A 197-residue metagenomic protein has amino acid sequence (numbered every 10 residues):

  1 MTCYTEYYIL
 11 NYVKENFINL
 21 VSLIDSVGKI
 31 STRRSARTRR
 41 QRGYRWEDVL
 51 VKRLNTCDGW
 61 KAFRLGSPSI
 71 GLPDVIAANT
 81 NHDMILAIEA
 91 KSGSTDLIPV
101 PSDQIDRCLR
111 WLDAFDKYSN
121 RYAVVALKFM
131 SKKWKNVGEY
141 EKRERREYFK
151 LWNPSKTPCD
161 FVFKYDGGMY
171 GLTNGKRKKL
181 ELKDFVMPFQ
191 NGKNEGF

Functional and structural regions predicted by a protein language model:
C3-G66: Acidic-basic catalytic patches of nuclease active cores, encompassing PD-(D/E)XK and other metal-cofactor nuclease
R37-R42, Y122-F197: Domain-level recognition of nuclease-like catalytic cores that cleave nucleotide substrates
L54, V75-A77, M84-S94: Conserved catalytic cores of phosphodiester-cleaving nucleases, focusing on short active-site segments
S69-L72: Short acidic/glycine-enriched loop/turn segments that link adjacent beta-strands
T80, K91-G93, A126-K132: Beta-hairpin (beta-strand-turn-beta-strand) motif
T80-M84, K117-N120, K133-V137: Short, solvent-exposed loop/turn segments that connect beta-strands within catalytic domains and beta-strand-rich
I98-V125, M130-S131: Short, charged, amphipathic alpha-helix that recurs within catalytic cores of restriction-modification and other
